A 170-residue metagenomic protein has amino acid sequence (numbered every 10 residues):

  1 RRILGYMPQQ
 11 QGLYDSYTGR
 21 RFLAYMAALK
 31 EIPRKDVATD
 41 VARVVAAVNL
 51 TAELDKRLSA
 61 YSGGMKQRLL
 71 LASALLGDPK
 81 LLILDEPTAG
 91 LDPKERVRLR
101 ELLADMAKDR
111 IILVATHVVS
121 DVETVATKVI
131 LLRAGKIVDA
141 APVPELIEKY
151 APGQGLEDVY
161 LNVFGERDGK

Functional and structural regions predicted by a protein language model:
A24, A28, K35-E53: Conserved ABC ATPase "signature" region
R57-Y61: Conserved ABC ATPase signature
L76-K80: A short, proline-enriched helix->beta-strand linker immediately N-terminal to the Walker B motif in ABC-type P-loop
L82-E86: Catalytic Walker B motif of ABC-type/P-loop ATPase nucleotide-binding domains
V122-T124: A short, surface-exposed alpha-helical micro-motif characterized by mixed small hydrophobic and charged/polar residues
A140-A141: ABC ATPase "signature
